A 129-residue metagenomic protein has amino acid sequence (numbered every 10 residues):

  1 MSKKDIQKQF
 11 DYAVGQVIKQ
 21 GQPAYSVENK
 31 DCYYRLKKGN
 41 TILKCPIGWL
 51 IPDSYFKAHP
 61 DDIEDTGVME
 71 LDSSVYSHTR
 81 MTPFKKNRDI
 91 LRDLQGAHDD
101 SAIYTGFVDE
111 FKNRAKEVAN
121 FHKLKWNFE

Functional and structural regions predicted by a protein language model:
M1, K37-K38: Conserved aromatic-histidine-acidic binding/catalytic patches
M1-G15: Export/targeting segments at the very N-terminus of extracytoplasmic proteins
D5, I18, Q22-Y34, L43 (+2 more regions): Catalytic phosphate/metal-binding cores of nucleic-acid and nucleotide-processing enzymes, i.e., regions that mediate
D11, I47-G48: Active-site-proximal helix/loop capping residues that flank conserved catalytic or ligand/cofactor
G39, P46: Active-site/pore-lining binding-face segments in mid-to-C-terminal subdomains
